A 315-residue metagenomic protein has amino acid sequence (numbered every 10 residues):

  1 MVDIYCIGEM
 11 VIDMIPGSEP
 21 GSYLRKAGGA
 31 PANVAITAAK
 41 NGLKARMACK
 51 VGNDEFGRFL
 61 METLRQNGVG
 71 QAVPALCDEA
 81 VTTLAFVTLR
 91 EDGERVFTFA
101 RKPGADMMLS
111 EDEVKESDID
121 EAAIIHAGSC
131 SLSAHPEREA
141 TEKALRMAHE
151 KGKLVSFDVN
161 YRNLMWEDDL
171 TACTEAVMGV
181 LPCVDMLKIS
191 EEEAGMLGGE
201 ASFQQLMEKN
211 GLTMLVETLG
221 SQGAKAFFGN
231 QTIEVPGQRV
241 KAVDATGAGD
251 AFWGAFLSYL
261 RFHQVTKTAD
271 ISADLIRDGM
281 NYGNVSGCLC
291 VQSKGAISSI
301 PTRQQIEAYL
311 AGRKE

Functional and structural regions predicted by a protein language model:
M1-G70: Glycine-rich phosphate/adenosyl-contacting loop at the front of the ribokinase-like
D3, R146, G199-E315: Conserved phosphate-binding/catalytic region of the ribokinase-like
M10, C130, V159, A251: Active-site metal-binding loops of divalent metal-dependent hydrolases
I36, L84-T88, G223-F227: Short beta-strand scaffold segments in enzyme catalytic cores
K44-S129, A308-E315: Conserved N-terminal subdomain of the carbohydrate kinase-like
D118-D120, V180-L181, K209: A short, aliphatic-rich alpha-helical micro-motif
S133-Q205, Q222-G223: Conserved beta-alpha-beta core of the PfkB/ribokinase-like small-molecule kinase fold
